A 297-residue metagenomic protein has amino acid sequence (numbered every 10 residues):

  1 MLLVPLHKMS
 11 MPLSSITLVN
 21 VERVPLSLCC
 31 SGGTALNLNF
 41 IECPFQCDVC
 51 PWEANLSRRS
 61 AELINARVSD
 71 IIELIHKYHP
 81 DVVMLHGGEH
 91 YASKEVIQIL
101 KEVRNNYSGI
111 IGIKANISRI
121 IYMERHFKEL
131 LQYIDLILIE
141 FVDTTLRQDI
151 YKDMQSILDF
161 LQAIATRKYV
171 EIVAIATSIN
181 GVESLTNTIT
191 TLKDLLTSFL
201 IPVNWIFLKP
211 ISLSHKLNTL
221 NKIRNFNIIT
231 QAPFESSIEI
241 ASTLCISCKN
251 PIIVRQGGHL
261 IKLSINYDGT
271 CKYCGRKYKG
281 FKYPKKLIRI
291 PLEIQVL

Functional and structural regions predicted by a protein language model:
M1, D159, A163-A165, A176-L297: Auxiliary Fe-S-binding modules of radical SAM enzymes
L3-L136, P291-L297: Conserved Radical SAM active-site core
P5-K8, C47-A54, R58-A61, K94-V96 (+11 more regions): Generic local-structure boundary detector
S10, S14-S15, S27, S31 (+14 more regions): Generic serine detector
L38, N65-A66, I111-I113, E140-V142 (+2 more regions): Short, surface-exposed, polar/charged, turn-prone segments marking secondary-structure boundaries
S57, L85, G112-K114, I172-V173 (+3 more regions): Residue-level detector of family-conserved "landmark" positions at structurally sensitive sites
V68-H215: Conserved AdoMet/S-adenosylmethionine-binding subsite of the radical SAM
